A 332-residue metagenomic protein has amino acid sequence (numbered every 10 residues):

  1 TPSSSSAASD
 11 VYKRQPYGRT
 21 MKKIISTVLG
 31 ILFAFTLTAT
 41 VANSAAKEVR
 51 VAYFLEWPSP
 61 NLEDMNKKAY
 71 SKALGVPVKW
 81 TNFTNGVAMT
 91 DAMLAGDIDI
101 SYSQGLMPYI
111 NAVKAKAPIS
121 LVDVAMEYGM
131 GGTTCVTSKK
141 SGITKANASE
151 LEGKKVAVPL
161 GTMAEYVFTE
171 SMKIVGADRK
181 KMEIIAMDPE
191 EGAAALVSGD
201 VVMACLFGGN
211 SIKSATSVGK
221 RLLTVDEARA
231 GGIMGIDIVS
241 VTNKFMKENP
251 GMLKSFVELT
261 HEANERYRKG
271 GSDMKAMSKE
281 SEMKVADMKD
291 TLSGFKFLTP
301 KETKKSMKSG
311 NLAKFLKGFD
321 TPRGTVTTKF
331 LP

Functional and structural regions predicted by a protein language model:
T1-Q15: Single conserved hydrophobic/aromatic residue that forms the stacking wall/gate of nucleotide- or nucleobase-binding
G18-L29: Bacterial N-terminal signal peptides that target proteins for export
A34-N43: C-terminal segment of classical bacterial N-terminal signal peptides
A46-V175, E183-A186, V202-G209, R221-L222 (+1 more regions): Short, glycine-/small- and polar/acidic-enriched structural segments that line small-molecule recognition paths
K67, T90, L94, L106-Y109 (+12 more regions): Extracytoplasmic/secreted envelope proteins and their assembly/folding machinery, especially bacterial periplasmic
I184-I185, E190-S278: Pocket-lining segment of extracytoplasmic ligand-binding domains
K247-F319: Secondary-structure end/capping motifs
A313-P332: Conserved C-terminal helix/tail region of periplasmic/extracytoplasmic solute-binding proteins
